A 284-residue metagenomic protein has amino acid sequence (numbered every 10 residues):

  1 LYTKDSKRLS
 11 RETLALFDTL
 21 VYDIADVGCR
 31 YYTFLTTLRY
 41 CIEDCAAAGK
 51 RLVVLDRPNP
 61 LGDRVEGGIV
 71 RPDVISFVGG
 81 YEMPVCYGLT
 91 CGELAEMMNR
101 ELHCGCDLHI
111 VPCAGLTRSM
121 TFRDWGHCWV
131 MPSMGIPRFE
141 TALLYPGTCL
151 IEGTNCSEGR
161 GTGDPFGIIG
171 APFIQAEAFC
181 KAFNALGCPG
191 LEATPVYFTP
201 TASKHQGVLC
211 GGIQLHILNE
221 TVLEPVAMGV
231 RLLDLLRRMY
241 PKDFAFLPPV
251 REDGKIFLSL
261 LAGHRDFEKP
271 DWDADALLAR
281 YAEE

Functional and structural regions predicted by a protein language model:
L1-L16, C29: Glycine-rich oxoanion-binding loops at beta->alpha junctions
T19-V27, V53-D56: Short acidic catalytic loops
D26-L38: Glycine/threonine-rich flexible loop motifs
C45-R51: A short helix->loop->beta-strand "cap" motif at the edges of active sites that frequently abuts
V53-I75: Glycine-rich, charge-decorated loop segments at or immediately adjacent to ligand/cofactor-binding or catalytic sites
I75-T148: Conserved anion/nucleotide-ligand pocket segment
L116-V196, P200: Glycine-rich, aromatic-lined ligand/substrate-binding cores of catalytic and carbohydrate-binding domains
G170-Y281: Conserved functional hotspot residues or short segments at active or partner-binding sites across diverse domains
